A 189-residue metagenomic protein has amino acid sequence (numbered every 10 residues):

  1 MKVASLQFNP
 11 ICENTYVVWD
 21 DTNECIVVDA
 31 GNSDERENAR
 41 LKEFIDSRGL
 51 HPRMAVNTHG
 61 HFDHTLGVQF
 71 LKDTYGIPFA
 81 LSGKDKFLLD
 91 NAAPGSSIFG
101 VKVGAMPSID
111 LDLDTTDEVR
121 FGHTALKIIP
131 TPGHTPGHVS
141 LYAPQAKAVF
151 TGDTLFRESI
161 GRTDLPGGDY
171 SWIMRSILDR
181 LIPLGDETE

Functional and structural regions predicted by a protein language model:
M1-R48, S140-T151: Conserved beta-strand hairpin/beta-sheet module of binuclear metal-dependent hydrolase folds, prominently
K2-A4, N14, I109, T115-D117 (+2 more regions): Residue-level marker for the onset of beta-strands and adjacent loop->beta junctions in well-ordered domains
S5, V27-D29, M54-N57, I128-P130: Short catalytic-loop micro-motif centered on adjacent basic/acidic residues
L6-Q7, V103, S108-D110, P130-P132: Short Gly/Pro-enriched turn/cap motifs at secondary-structure boundaries
C25, A55, P78, V149 (+1 more regions): Hydrophobic "anchor" residues on beta-strands that sit immediately upstream of conserved functional sites
D29, H59, D63-H64, H134 (+1 more regions): Acidic active-site catalytic centers that drive phospho-/nucleotidyl reactions and related ester hydrolyses
N32-F121: Active-site HxH/HxHxD metal-binding segment of metal-dependent hydrolases
N32-S33, S47, G95, E118-E189: Metallo-beta-lactamase
